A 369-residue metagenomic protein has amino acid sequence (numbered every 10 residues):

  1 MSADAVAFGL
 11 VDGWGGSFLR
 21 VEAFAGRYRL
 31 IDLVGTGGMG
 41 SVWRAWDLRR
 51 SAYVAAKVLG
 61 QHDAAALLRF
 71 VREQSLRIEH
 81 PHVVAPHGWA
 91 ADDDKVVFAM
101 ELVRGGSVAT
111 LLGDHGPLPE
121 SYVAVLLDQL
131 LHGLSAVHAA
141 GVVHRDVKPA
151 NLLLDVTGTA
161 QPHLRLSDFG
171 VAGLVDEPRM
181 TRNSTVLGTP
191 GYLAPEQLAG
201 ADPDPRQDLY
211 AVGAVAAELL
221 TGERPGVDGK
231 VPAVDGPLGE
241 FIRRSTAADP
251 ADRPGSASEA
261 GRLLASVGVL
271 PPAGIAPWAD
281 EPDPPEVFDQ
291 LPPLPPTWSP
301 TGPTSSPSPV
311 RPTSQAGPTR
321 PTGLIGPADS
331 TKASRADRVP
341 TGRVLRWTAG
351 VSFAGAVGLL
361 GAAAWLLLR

Functional and structural regions predicted by a protein language model:
M1-G13, E286-R369: C-terminal or otherwise distal, non-catalytic regulatory regions appended to signaling enzyme catalytic cores
L30-G37, V42: Protein kinase glycine-rich loop
V58-E79: AlphaC helix of the eukaryotic protein kinase fold
W89: Activation-segment/catalytic-loop signature of the eukaryotic protein kinase fold
D93-S107, L111, H115: Conserved short submotifs of the Hanks-type protein kinase catalytic core that shape the nucleotide-binding pocket
L126-L127: Activation segment signature within eukaryotic-like protein kinase domains
L130-V142: Protein kinase catalytic-loop region centered on the HRD/HxD motif
R253: Conserved HRD-motif arginine in the catalytic loop of eukaryotic-like protein kinases
